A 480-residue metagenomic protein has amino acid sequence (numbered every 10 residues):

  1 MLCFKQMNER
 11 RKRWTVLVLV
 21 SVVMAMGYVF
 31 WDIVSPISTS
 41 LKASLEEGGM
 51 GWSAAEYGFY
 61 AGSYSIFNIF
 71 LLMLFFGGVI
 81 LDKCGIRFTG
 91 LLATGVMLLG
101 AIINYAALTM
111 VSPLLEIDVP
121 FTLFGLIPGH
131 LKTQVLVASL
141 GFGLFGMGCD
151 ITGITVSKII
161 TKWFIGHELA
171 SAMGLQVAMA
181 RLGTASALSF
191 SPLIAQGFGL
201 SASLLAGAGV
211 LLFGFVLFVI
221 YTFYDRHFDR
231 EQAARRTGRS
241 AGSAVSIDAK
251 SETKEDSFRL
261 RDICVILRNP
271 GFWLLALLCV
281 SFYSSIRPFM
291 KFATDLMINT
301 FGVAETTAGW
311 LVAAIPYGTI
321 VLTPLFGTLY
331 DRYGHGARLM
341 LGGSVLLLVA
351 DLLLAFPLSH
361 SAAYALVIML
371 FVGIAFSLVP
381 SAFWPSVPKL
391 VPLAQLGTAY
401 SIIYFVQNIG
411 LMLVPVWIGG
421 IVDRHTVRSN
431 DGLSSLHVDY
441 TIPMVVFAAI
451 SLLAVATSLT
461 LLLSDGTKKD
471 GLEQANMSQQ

Functional and structural regions predicted by a protein language model:
L2-R10, D229-L274, Q479-Q480: Juxtamembrane intracellular "pre-TM" segments in multi-pass secondary transporters
T15-E46, A54, F289-T294, V414: Extracytoplasmic
V34-S38, N269-T323, P380, V414-P415: Extracytoplasmic gate region of multi-pass secondary transporters
L71-I86, L322-H335, V422: Helix-to-loop junctions at the C-terminal end of transmembrane segments in multipass secondary transporters
G95-H130, V345-S359: C-terminal ends and interior cores of transmembrane alpha-helices in multi-pass membrane transporters/permeases
V135, G141-M179: Cytoplasmic helix-loop-helix junction between adjacent transmembrane helices in 12-TM secondary transporters
A202-Y221, T441-T460: Symmetry-related core transmembrane helices of the 12-TM Major Facilitator Superfamily/SLC fold
G336-F383: C-terminal transmembrane helical hairpin of 12-TM major facilitator-type secondary transporters
